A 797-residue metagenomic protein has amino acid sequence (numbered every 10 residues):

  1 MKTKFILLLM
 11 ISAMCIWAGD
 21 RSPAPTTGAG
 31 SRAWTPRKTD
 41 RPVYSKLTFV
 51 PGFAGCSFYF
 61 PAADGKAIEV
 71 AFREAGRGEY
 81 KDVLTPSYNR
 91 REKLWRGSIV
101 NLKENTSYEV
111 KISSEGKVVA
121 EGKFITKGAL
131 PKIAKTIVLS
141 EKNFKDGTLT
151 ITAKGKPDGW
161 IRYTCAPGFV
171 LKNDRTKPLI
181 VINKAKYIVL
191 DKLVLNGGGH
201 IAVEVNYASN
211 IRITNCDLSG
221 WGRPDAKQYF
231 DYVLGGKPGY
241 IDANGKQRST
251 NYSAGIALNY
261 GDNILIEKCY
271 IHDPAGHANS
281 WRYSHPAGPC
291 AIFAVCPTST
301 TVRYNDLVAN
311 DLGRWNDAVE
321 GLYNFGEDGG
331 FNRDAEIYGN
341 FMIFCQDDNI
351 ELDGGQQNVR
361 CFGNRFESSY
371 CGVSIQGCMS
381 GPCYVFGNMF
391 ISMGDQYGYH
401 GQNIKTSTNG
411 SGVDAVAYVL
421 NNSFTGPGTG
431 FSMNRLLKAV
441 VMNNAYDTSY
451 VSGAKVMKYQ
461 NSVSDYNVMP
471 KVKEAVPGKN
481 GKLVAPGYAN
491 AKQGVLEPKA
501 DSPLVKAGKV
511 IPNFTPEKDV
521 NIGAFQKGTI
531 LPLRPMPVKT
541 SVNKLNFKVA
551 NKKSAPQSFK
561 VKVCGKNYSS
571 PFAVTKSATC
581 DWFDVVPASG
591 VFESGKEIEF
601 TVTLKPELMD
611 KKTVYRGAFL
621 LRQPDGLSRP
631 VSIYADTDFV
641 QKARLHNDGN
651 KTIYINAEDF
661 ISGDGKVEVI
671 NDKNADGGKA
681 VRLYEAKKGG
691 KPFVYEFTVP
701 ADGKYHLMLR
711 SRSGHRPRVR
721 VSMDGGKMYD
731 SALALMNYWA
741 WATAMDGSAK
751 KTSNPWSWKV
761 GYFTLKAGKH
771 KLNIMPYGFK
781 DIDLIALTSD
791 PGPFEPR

Functional and structural regions predicted by a protein language model:
P131-K145, I151, K156-H200, R212-Q247 (+2 more regions): Right-handed parallel beta-helix/beta-spiral solenoid domain characteristic of secreted/periplasmic
K145-T148, D174-I180, G197-E204, K227-L258 (+7 more regions): Extracellular beta-strand/beta-solenoid scaffold signature
A153, P157-D158, A166, I180 (+22 more regions): Parallel beta-helix/beta-solenoid
R360, F366, C383-V495: Predominantly extracellular beta-rich ligand-binding scaffolds that present long acidic/polar faces for carbohydrate
P477-L533: C-terminal accessory segments
R534-G565, T637: Beta-sheet-dominated interaction scaffolds and their linkers
S554, K576-V586, V591-V602, D610-D625 (+1 more regions): Extracytoplasmic
